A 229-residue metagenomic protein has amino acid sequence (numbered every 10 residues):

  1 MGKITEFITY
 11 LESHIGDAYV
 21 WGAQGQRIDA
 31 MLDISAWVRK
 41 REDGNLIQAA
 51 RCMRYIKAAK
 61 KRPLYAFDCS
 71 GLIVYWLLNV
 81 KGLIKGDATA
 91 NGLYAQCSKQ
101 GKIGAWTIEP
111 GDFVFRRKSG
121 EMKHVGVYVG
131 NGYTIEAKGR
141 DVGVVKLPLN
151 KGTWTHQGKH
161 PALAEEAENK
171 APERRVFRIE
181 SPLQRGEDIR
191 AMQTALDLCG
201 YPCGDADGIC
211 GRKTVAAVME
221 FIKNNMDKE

Functional and structural regions predicted by a protein language model:
M1-G82, E109, S119-E121, I135-A137 (+5 more regions): N-terminal capping segments
V74-A95, Y128-G130: Short, basic/aromatic beta-hairpin or loop at an interaction surface
L77-I84, D197-P202, F221-E229: Short capping motifs at secondary-structure boundaries
K85-A88, V125-N150: Catalytic Cys-His active-site segments of thiol-dependent hydrolases/isopeptidases
K99-E109: Short acidic low-complexity segments
E166-A206: Acidic, Ser/Thr/Pro/Gly-enriched interdomain connector segments
V218: Conserved hydrophobic/aromatic packing and binding residues within compact polymer-binding modules
